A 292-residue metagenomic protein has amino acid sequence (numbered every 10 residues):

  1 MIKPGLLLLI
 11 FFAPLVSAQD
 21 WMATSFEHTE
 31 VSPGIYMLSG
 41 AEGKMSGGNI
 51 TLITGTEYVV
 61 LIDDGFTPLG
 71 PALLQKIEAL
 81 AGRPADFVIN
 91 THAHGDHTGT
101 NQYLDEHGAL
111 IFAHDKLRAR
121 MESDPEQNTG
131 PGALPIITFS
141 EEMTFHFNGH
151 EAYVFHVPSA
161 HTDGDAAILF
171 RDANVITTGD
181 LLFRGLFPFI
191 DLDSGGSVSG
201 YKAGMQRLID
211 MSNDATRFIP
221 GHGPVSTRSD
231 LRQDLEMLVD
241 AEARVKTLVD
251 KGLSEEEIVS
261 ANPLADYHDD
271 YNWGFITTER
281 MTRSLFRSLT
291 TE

Functional and structural regions predicted by a protein language model:
M1-L6: Bacterial N-terminal signal peptides that target proteins for export
A13-S17: N-terminal signal peptide c-region/cleavage motif recognized by signal peptidases
Q19, A23-S25, T29-E30, K116-D163 (+2 more regions): Metallo-beta-lactamase
Q19-D20, D210-R217, V225-E292: Accessory terminal helices/loops
H28-K76, I168-F170, V175-T178: Conserved beta-strand hairpin/beta-sheet module of binuclear metal-dependent hydrolase folds, prominently
G34, I53, D63, I77 (+10 more regions): Divalent metal-coordination and catalytic microenvironments
G55-V60, P68-F112: Active-site metal-binding motif and surrounding structural segment of the metallo-beta-lactamase
E57-V59, F66-P68, T144, E151 (+3 more regions): Metallo-beta-lactamase
